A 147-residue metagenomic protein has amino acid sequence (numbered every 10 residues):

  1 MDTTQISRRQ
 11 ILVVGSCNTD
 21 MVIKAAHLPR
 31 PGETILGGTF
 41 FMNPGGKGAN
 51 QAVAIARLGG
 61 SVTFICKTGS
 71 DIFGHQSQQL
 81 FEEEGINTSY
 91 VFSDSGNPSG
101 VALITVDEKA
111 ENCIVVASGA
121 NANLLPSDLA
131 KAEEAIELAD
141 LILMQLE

Functional and structural regions predicted by a protein language model:
M1-K67, I72-Q76, E82-I86, A139: Glycine-rich phosphate/adenosyl-contacting loop at the front of the ribokinase-like
D2-C17, H75, Q79-S93, N97 (+1 more regions): Ribokinase/PfkB-type carbohydrate-kinase core domain
Q51, S99-A102: Residue-level marker for the onset of beta-strands and adjacent loop->beta junctions in well-ordered domains
